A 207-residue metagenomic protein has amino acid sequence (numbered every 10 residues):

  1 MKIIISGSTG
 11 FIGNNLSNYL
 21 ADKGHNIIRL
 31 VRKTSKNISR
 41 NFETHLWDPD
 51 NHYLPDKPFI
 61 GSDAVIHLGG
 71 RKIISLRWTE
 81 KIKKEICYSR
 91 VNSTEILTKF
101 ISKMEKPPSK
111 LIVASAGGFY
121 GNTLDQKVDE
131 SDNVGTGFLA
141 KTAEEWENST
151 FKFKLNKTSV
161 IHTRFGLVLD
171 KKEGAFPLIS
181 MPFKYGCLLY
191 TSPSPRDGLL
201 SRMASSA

Functional and structural regions predicted by a protein language model:
I3-A21: N-terminal Rossmann NAD(P)H-binding glycine-rich loop of SDR-like oxidoreductase domains
L30-T34: N-terminal Rossmann-fold cofactor-binding loop
L46-N92: NAD(P)H-binding glycine-rich loop region in Rossmannoid oxidoreductase-like domains and their noncatalytic homologs
A64-I66, S109-V113, I161: Conserved catalytic-site loops of classical short-chain dehydrogenases/reductases
C87-V91, D132-E147, L169: Short-chain dehydrogenase/reductase
E95-G137: Conserved Rossmann-fold NAD(P)-dependent oxidoreductase catalytic core, especially the SDR/UDP-sugar
S115, N148-K171: Conserved beta-loop-beta element that borders a ligand/cofactor-binding pocket
Y190-A207: Single conserved hydrophobic/aromatic residue that forms the stacking wall/gate of nucleotide- or nucleobase-binding
